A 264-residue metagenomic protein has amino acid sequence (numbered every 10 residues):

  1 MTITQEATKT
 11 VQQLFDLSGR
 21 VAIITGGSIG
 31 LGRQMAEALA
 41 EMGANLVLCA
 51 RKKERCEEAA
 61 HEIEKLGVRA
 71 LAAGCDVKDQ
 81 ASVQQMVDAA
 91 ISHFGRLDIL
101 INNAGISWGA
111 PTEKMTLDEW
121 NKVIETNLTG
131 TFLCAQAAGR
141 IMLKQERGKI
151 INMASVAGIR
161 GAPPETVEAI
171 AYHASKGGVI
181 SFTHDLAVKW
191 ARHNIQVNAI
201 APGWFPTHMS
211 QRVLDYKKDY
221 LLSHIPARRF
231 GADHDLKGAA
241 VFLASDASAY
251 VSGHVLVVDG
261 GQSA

Functional and structural regions predicted by a protein language model:
V21, S28-I29: Conserved glycine-rich cofactor-binding loop
K53-E54, G74-M86, L117, H234-D235: The beta1-alpha1 cofactor-binding region of Rossmann-like NAD(H)/NADP(H)-dependent oxidoreductases
P111-T112, T116-I124, S210, L221: Substrate-binding pocket helix/loop in short-chain dehydrogenase/reductase
A135, S175, T183: Active-site helix of classical SDR
S155: Residue(s) in the substrate-gating loop at a strand-loop-helix junction that position the organic substrate next
A191, Q196, V251-G253: Short, small/polar-rich loop/turn modules that mediate ligand/substrate recognition or access, typified
I225-L236, A247: A conserved structural motif in NAD(P)-dependent oxidoreductases
